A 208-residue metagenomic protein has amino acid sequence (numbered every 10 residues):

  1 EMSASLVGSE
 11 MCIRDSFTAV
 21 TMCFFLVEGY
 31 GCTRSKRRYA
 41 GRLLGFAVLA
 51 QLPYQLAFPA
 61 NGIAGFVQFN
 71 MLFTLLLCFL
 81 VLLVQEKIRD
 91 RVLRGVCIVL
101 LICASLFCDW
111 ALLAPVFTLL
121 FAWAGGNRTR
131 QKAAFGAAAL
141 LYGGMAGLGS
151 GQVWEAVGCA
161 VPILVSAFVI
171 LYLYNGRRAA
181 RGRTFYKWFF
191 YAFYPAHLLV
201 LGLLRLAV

Functional and structural regions predicted by a protein language model:
E1-G8, I13: Single conserved hydrophobic/aromatic residue that forms the stacking wall/gate of nucleotide- or nucleobase-binding
E10, R14-F17, F58-L76, L101-A167 (+1 more regions): Interfacial loop-to-helix transition and helix-capping segments at the boundaries of transmembrane helices
S16-T21, E28-C78, W188: Transmembrane alpha-helical segments and their boundary/interface "anchor" motifs in multi-pass integral membrane
A19, A50, Y54, Y142 (+2 more regions): Alpha-helical transmembrane segments of multipass membrane proteins
E28-R34, V81-R89, L120-R130, G144-G147 (+2 more regions): Structural signal for the C-terminal ends of transmembrane alpha-helices and the immediately following loop
R34-G41, I88-G95, N127-K132, G182-Y186: Membrane-helix interface segments
R42-Q55, G95-I102, A137-L140: Small-polar-interrupted transmembrane alpha-helices in polytopic inner-membrane proteins
V99, Y174-G202: Functional transmembrane helices that form membrane-embedded active or gating regions
